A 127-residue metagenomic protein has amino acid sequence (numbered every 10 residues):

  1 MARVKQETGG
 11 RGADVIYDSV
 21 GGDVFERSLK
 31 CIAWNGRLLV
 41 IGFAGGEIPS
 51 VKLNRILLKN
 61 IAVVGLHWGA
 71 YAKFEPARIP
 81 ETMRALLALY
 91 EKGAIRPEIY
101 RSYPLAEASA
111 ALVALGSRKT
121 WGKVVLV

Functional and structural regions predicted by a protein language model:
M1-R3, E107-A110: Structural motif
M1-V24, E75-E81: Adenosine-nucleotide cofactor-binding segment
G10, L87, K92-R101, S109-V127: C-terminal capping/lid region of NAD(P)-dependent oxidoreductase domains
D14-D18, I41-G42, P97-R101: Glycine- and other small-residue-rich loops at beta-strand/loop junctions that grip anionic moieties
G21, P104-E107: Short loop/turn segments at beta->alpha junctions
D23-A94, V127: Glycine-rich phosphate-binding loop and adjacent beta-alpha segment of Rossmann(oid) nucleotide-cofactor-binding
P49, R101-P104: A structural signal for short, well-ordered beta-strand elements
